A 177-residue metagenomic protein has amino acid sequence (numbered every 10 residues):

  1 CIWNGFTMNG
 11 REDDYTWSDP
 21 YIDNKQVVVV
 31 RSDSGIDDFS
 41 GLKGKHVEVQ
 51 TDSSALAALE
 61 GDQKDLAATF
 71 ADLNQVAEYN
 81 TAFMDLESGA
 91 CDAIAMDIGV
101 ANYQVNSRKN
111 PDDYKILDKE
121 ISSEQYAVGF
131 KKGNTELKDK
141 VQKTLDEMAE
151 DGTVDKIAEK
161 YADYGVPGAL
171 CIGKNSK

Functional and structural regions predicted by a protein language model:
C1-G41, E120: Acidic, polar ligand-binding/catalytic clefts
W3, K25, F39, L56-E60 (+6 more regions): Extracytoplasmic/secreted envelope proteins and their assembly/folding machinery, especially bacterial periplasmic
W3-D14, A58-G61, D85-S88, D92-S122: A ligand-binding cleft/hinge motif common to bilobed small-molecule-binding domains
I22-V30, I98, N106-D146, Y164-K177: Periplasmic-binding protein-like
S34, D72-S88, E124: Short helix-initiation/N-cap motifs at beta->coil->alpha
G35-H46, I172-K177: Immediate post-signal peptide segment of exported/extracytoplasmic ligand-binding proteins
G41-H46, T51-S54, A127-G165: Extended ligand-binding regions for polar small-molecule ligands
S54-N74, D112-I116, L145-K177: Ligand-binding clefts/hinges and TM-proximal coupling segments of bilobed small-molecule sensing domains
